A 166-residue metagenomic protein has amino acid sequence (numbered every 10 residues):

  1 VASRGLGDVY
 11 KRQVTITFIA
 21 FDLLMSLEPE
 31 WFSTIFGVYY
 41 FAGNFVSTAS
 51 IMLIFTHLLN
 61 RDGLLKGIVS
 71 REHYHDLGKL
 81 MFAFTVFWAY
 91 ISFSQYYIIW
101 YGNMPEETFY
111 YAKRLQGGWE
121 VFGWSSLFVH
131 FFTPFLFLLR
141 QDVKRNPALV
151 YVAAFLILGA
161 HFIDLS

Functional and structural regions predicted by a protein language model:
V1-Y10: Single conserved hydrophobic/aromatic residue that forms the stacking wall/gate of nucleotide- or nucleobase-binding
K11-A20, S50, T85, A89-S92: Hydrophobic alpha-helical transmembrane segments of multi-pass integral membrane proteins
F18-F41, G63-E72, Y96-G118, S166: Membrane-interface interhelical loops and short amphipathic "cap" helices that link adjacent transmembrane segments
P29-A89: Acidic, glycine-rich loop-and-beta core segments that form the ion-binding/anion-interacting portion of active sites
F45-T48, H161-S166: Juxtamembrane membrane-interface segments at transmembrane alpha-helix termini
S47, I68-T133: Membrane-interfacial catalytic/cofactor-binding modules of polytopic membrane enzymes
L53-T56, V129-V143: Alpha-helical transmembrane segments in multipass membrane proteins, preferentially the mid-helix core
L149-G159: Central hydrophobic cores of alpha-helical transmembrane segments in multi-pass integral membrane proteins
